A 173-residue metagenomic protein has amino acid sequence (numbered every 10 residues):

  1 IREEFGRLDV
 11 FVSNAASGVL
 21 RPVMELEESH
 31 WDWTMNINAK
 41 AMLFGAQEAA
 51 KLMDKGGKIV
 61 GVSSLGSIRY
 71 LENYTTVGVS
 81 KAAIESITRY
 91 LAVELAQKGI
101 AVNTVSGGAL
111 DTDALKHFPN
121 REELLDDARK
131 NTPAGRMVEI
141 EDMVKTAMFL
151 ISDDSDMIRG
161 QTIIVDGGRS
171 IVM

Functional and structural regions predicted by a protein language model:
V12, A96, A101, I158-G160: Short, small/polar-rich loop/turn modules that mediate ligand/substrate recognition or access, typified
P22-V23, H30-D32, L124-A128: Substrate-binding pocket helix/loop in short-chain dehydrogenase/reductase
A46, S80, T88: Active-site helix of classical SDR
K51, V93-Q97, D156: Alpha-helical segment proximal to the catalytic Tyr-Lys
S64: Residue(s) in the substrate-gating loop at a strand-loop-helix junction that position the organic substrate next
R69, M148, R159-M173: Short C-terminal tail/terminal secondary-structure segment of NAD(P)H-dependent dehydrogenase/reductase domains
T132-M143, D154: A conserved structural motif in NAD(P)-dependent oxidoreductases
